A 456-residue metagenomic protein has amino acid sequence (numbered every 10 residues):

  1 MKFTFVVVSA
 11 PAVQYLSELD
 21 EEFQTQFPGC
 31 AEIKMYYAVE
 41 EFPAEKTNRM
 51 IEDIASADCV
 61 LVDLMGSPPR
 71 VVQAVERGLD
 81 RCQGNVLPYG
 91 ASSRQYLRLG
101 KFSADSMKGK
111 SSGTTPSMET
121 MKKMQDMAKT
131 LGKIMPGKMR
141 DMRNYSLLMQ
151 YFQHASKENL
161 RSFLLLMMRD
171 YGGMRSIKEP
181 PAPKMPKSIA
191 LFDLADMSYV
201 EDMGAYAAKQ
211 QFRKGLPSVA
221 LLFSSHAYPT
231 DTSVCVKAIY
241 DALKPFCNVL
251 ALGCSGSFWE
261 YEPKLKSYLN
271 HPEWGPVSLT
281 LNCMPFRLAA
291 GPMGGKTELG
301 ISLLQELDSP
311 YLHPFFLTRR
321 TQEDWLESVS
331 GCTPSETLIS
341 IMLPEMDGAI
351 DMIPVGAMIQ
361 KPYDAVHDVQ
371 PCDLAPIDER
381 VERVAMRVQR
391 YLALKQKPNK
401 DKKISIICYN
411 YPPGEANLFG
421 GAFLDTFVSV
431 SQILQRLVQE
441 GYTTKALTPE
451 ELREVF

Functional and structural regions predicted by a protein language model:
M1-F456: An N-terminal assembly and electron-transfer interface module characteristic of large anaerobic redox and radical
